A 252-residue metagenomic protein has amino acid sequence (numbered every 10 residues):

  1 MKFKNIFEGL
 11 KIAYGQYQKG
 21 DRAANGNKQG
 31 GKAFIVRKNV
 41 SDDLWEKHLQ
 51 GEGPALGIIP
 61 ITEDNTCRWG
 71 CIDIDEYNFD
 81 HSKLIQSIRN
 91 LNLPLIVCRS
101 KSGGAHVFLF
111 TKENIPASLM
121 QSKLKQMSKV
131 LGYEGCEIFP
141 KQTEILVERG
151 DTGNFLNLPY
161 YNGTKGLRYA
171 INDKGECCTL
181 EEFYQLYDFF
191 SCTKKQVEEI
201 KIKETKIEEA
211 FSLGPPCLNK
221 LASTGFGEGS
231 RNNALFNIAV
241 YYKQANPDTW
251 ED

Functional and structural regions predicted by a protein language model:
M1-W69, Y77-Q86, N154-F155, Y160-T164: DNA replication initiation on ssDNA origins
K4-K11, F108, T179-E182: N-terminal leader regions
L49-I58, I88-L95, L221-G225: Short amphipathic beta-strand starts and helix->beta connectors
I59-I61, L95-S102, E137-K141: Short beta-strand
C71-I72, L95-Q121, L146-P159: Histidine-centered divalent-metal-coordination microenvironment in nucleic-acid enzymes
Y77, Q86-R89, G103-M120, N162-L167 (+3 more regions): Modules that initiate DNA replication and primer synthesis
S82-L93, S118-Y133: Long, well-ordered alpha-helical scaffolding segments within enzyme catalytic domains, especially pronounced
S128-T164, D188-E199: Flexible helix-coil linker/hinge segments at domain or subdomain boundaries
